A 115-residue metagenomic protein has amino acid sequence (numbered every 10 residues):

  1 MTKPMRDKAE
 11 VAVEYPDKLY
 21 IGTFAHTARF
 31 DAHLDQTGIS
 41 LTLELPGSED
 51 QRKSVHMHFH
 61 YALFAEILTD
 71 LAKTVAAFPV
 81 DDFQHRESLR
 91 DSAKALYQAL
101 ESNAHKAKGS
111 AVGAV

Functional and structural regions predicted by a protein language model:
M1-V115: Positively charged, low-complexity terminal tracts and the immediately adjacent first secondary-structure elements
